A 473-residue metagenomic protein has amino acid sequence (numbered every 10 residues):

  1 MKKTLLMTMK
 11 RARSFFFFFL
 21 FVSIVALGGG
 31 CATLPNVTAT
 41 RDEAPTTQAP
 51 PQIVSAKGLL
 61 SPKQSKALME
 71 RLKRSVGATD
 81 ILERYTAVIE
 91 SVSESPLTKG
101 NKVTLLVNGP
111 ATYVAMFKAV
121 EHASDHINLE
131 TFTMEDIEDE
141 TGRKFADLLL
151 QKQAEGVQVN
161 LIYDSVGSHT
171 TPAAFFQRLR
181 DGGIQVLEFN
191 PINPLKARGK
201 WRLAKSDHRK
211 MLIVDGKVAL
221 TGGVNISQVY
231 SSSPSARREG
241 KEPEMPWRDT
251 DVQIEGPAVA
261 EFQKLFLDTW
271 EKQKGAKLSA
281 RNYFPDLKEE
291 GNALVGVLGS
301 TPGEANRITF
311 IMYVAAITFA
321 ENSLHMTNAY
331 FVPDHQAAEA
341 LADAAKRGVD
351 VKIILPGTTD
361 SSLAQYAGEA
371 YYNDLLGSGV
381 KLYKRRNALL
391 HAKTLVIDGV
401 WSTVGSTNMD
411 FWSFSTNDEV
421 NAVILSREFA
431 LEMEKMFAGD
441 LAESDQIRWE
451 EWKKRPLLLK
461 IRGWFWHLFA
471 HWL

Functional and structural regions predicted by a protein language model:
K3-F18: Bacterial N-terminal signal peptides that target proteins for export
A12, G29-G30: Intrinsically disordered, low-complexity regions
F17-G28: Bacterial N-terminal signal peptides
C31-L473: Charged, low-complexity intrinsically disordered terminal segments
